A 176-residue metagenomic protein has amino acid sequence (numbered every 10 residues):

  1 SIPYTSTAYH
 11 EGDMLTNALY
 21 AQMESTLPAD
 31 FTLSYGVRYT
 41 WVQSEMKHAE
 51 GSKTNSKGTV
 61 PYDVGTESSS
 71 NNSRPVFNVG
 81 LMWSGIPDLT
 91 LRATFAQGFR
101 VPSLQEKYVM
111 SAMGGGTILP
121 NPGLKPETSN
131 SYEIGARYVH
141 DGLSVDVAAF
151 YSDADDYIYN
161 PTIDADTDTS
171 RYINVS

Functional and structural regions predicted by a protein language model:
S1, L33-Y35, L91-A93, V145-V147: Transmembrane beta-strands of outer-membrane beta-barrel proteins
S1-I86, V101, G114: Signature of Gram-negative outer-membrane beta-barrel scaffolds
G12-M14, G65-V76, G80, S84 (+3 more regions): Outer-membrane beta-barrel signature, preferentially recognizing the C-terminal barrel domain of Gram-negative
N160: Glycine-rich phosphate/pyrophosphate-binding loop and adjacent beta-alpha nucleotide/cofactor-binding cores
